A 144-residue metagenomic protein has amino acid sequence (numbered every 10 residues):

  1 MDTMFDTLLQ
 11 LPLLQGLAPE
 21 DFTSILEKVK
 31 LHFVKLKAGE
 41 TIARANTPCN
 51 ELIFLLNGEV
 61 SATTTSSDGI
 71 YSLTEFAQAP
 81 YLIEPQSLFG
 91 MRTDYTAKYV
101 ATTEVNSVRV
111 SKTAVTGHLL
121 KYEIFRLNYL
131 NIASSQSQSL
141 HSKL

Functional and structural regions predicted by a protein language model:
M1-F33, K37-A38, L82-I83, S87-G90 (+1 more regions): Cyclic nucleotide-binding regulatory module and flanking cytosolic helices
F5-T7, K98, V108: Short hydrophobic/aromatic segments of transmembrane alpha-helices and their interfaces
F22, D94-A97, T113-L144: A small-molecule sensor/coupling module
V34-L36, A77, V110: Hydrophobic residues at beta-strand termini and immediately following loops that shape nucleotide-binding pockets
E40-T103: Cyclic nucleotide-binding regulatory domains
T64-S66, S87, S111, L119-Y122: Short, flexible helix/strand-to-coil boundary loops that buttress conserved ligand/catalytic motifs in alpha/beta
E104-A114: A short hydrophobic beta-strand segment most commonly corresponding to one strand of the jelly-roll/cupin
